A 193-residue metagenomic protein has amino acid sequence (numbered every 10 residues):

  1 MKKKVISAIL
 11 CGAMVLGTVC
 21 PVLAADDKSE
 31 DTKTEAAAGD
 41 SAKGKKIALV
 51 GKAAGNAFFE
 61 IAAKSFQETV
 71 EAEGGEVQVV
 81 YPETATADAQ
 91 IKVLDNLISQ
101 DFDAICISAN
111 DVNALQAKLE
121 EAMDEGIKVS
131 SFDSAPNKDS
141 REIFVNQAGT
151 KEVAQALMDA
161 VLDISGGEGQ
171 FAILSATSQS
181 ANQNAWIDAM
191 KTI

Functional and structural regions predicted by a protein language model:
K2-V5, I9-L10, M14, P21-I193: A residue-level marker of the well-folded mature domains of exported/periplasmic proteins
